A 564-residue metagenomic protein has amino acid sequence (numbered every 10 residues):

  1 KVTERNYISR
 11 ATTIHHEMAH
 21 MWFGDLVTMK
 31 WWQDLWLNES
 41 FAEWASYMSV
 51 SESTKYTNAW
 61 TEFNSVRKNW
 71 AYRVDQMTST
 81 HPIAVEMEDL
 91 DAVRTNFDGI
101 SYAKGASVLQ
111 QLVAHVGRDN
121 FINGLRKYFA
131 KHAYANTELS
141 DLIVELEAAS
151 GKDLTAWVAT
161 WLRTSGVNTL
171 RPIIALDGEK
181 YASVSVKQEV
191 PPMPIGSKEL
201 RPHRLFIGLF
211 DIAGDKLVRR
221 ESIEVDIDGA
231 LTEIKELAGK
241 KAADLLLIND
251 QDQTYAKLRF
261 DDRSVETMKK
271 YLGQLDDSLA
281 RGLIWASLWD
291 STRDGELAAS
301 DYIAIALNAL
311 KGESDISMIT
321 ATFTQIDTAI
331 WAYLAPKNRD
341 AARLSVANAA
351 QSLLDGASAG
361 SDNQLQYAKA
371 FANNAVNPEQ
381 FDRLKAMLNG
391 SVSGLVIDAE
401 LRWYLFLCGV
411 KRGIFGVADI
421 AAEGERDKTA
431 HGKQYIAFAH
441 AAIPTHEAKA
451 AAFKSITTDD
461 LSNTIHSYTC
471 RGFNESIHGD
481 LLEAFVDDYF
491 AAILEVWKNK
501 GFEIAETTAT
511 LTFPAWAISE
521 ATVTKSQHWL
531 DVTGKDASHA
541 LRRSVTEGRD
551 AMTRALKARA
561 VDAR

Functional and structural regions predicted by a protein language model:
K1-G196, T328, L344-A349, S361-D362 (+1 more regions): Hydrophobic alpha-helical and helix-loop surface patches within well-folded domains that function as non-catalytic
R5-S9, T28, L200, R204 (+3 more regions): N-terminal hydrophobic alpha-helix used for membrane targeting or insertion
H16, G117, I227, N249-Q251: Residue-level detector of functionally special positions within alpha-helical transmembrane segments of multi-pass
T28, S49, E189-P191, I212-G214 (+2 more regions): Short, glycine-/Ser/Thr-/acidic-enriched flexible segments
S49, V116, S165, P191 (+4 more regions): Generic hydrophobic alpha-helical segments
G99, Y181, S197, D215-L217 (+1 more regions): Long, ordered, helix-rich scaffold segments
L146, L209-D211, L354: Hydrophobic, Leu/Ile/Phe/Ala-enriched alpha-helical segments that form helix-helix packing faces
L154-T155, S165-I248: Beta-strand-rich binding/interaction modules
